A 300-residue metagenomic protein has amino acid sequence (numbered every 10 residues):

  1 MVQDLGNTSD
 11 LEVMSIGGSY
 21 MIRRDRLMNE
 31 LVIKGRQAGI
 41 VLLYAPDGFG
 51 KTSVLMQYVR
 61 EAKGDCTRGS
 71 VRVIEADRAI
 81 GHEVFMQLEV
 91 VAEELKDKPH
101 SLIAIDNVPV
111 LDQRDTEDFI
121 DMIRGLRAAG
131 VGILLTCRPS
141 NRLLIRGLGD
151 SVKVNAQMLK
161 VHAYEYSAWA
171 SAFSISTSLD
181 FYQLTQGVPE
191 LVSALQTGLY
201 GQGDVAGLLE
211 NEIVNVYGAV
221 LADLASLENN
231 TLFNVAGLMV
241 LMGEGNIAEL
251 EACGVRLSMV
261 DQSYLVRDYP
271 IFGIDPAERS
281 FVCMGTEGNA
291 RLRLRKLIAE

Functional and structural regions predicted by a protein language model:
V2, G48, L55, A163 (+5 more regions): Amphipathic alpha-helical "lid/sensor" segments that cap RecA-like P-loop NTPase cores
G17-L31: N-terminal pre-P-loop "Q-motif" helix
A38-M56: Walker A/P-loop nucleotide-binding motif
S53, D118-T177, R293: Alpha-helical sensor/transducer elements of the RecA-like P-loop NTPase core
G64-I80: Conserved catalytic segments around the Walker B and adjacent sensor/switch elements of P-loop NTPase domains
E94-F119: Conserved P-loop NTPase "ATPase switch" module shared by AAA+ and STAND
Q202-E210, V214, A225-N229, G288-E300: A eukaryote-biased feature capturing mid-to-C-terminal, repeat/solenoid-rich segments of large proteins, strongly
A222, L232-E300: C-terminal leucine-rich, beta-strand-based interaction scaffolds used for sensing/assembly
